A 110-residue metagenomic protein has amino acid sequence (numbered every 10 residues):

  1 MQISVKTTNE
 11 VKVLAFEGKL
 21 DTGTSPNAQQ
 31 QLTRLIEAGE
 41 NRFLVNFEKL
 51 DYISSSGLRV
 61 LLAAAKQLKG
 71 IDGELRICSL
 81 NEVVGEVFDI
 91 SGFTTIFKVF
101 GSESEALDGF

Functional and structural regions predicted by a protein language model:
M1-A15: Short beta-strand/loop segment at the start of cytosolic alpha/beta domains
T22-I96: Amphipathic alpha-helical interaction surfaces in cytosolic regulatory modules
S25, E103-S104: Residues at or immediately preceding the N-termini of alpha-helices
E82, S104-E105: Acidic phosphotransfer microenvironment of two-component signaling modules
K98-S102: Short acidic-hydrophobic, aromatic-tinged amphipathic segments that line or gate anion-handling sites
